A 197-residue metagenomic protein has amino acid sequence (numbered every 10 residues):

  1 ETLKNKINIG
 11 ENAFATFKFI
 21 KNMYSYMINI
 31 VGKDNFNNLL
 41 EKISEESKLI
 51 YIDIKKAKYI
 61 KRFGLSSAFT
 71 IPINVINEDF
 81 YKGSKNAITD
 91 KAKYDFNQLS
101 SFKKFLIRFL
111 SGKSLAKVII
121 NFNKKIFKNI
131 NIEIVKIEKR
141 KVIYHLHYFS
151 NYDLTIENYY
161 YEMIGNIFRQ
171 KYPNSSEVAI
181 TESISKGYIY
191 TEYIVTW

Functional and structural regions predicted by a protein language model:
T2-Q98: N-terminal low-complexity or simple alpha-helical regulatory segments that function as activation/interaction modules
K6-F17, K124-Y161, G165, R169-W197: Short terminal or interdomain "cap/linker" segment that borders an active site or interface and mediates
F19, M23, G32-N35, L115-V118 (+2 more regions): Alpha-helical structural motif
Y24, I28, L40, I120 (+1 more regions): Generic solvent-exposed, charged/amphipathic alpha-helical segments that serve as macromolecular interface scaffolds
G32-F36, L49, L115, K128 (+2 more regions): Intrinsically disordered or highly flexible coil/loop and linker segments, enriched in small and charged/polar residues
D53-Y159, E182: Amphipathic interaction/junction segments at domain boundaries or subunit interfaces
